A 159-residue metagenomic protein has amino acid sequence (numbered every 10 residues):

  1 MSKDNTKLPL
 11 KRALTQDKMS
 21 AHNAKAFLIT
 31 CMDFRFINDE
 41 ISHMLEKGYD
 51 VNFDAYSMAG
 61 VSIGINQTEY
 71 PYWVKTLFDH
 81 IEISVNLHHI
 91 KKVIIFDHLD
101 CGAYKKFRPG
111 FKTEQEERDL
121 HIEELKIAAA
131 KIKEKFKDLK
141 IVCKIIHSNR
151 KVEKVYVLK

Functional and structural regions predicted by a protein language model:
M1-E40, A59-L77, I83-K92, G102-K159: Divalent-metal-activated hydrolytic enzyme cores
I41-G48: Short Gly/aromatic-enriched secondary-structure transition segments
Y49-N52, D138-K140: A generic structural signal for alpha->beta connector loops
V51-V61: A short beta-strand-loop structural module common to alpha/beta enzyme folds
I95: Donor-sugar nucleotide-binding helix/loop cap in glycosyltransferases
H98: Acidic/histidine-rich, metal-coordinating catalytic segments
